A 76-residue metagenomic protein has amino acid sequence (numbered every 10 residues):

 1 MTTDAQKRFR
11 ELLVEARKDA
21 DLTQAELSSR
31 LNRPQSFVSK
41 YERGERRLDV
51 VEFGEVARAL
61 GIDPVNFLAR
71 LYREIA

Functional and structural regions predicted by a protein language model:
T3, R58, N66-A76: Short, charged recognition helix plus adjacent turn of helix-turn-helix-like nucleic-acid-binding domains
E11-R30, E55: Short basic helix-loop element that most often maps to the first helix and adjoining turn of HTH DNA-binding modules
T23, P34-F37, D63: Short coil turns linking two alpha-helices in DNA-binding domains
N32, V51-F67: DNA major-groove recognition helix of helix-turn-helix/homeodomain DNA-binding modules
